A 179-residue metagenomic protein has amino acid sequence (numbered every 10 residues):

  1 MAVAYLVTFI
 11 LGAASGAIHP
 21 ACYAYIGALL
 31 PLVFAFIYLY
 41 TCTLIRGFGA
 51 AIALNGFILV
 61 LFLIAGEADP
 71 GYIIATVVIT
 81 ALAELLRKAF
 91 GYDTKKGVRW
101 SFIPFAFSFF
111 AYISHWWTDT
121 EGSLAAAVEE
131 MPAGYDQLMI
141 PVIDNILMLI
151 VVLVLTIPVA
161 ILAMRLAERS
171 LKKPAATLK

Functional and structural regions predicted by a protein language model:
M1-G49: Hydrophobic transmembrane alpha-helices
A2-V7, T76-S114, A160-M164: Short helix-perturbing small/polar motifs within transmembrane alpha-helices
A4, T8, L30, F34 (+6 more regions): Alpha-helical transmembrane segments in multi-pass membrane proteins
A13-G16, Y23, I58-L85: Interfacial aromatic-anchored transmembrane helix boundaries in multi-pass membrane proteins
G16-A24, R87-K95, E168-A176: Membrane interface segments of multi-pass transport proteins and intramembrane proteases
Y23, V98-K173: Membrane-embedded alpha-helical hairpins and interfacial helices in multi-pass inner-membrane proteins
A28-L29, A51-G56, I73-I74, V98-S101 (+2 more regions): Hydrophobic alpha-helical transmembrane segments
F48-I52, D69, T94-K96: Membrane-helix interface segments
